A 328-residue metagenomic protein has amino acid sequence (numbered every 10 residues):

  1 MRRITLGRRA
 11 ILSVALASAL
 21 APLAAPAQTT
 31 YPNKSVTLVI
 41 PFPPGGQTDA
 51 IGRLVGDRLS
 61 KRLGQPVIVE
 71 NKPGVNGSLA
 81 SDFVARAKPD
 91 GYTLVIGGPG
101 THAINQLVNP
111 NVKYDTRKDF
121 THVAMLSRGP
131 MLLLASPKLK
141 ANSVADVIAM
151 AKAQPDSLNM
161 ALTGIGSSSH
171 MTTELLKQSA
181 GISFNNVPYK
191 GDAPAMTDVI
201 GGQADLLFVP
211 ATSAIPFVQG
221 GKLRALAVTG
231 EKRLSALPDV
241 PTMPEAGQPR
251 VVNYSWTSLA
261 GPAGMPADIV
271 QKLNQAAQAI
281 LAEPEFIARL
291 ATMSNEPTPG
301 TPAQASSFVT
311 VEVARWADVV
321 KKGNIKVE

Functional and structural regions predicted by a protein language model:
M1-T5: N-terminal secretory signal peptides that target proteins for export/translocation
L6-L12: N-terminal export leaders
L20-A24: N-terminal signal peptide c-region/cleavage motif recognized by signal peptidases
A27-K118, S157, G181-F208, P299-G300 (+1 more regions): N-terminal (or domain-start) structured segment
N33-S35, Q219, E245, A267-E328: An extracytoplasmic/periplasmic, membrane-proximal ligand-sensing/linker region
R86-Y92, P99, L107-P194, M243 (+1 more regions): Hinge/capping helix and adjacent helix->loop/strand transition within the periplasmic-binding protein
R128, A214-A282, V311-A314: C-terminal lobe and pocket-closing loops of periplasmic/extracytoplasmic Venus-flytrap solute-binding proteins
